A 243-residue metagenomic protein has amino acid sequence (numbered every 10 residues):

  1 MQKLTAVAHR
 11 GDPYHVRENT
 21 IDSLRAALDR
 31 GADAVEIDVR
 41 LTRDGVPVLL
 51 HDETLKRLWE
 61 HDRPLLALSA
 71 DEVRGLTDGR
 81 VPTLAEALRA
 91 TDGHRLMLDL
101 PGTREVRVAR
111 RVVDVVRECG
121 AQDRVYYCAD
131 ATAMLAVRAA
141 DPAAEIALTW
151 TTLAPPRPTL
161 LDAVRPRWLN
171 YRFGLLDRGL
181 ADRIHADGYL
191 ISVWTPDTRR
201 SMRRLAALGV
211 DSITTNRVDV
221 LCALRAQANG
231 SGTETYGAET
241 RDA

Functional and structural regions predicted by a protein language model:
M1-A243: Phosphate-group recognition and catalysis centered on beta-loop-alpha active-site segments
